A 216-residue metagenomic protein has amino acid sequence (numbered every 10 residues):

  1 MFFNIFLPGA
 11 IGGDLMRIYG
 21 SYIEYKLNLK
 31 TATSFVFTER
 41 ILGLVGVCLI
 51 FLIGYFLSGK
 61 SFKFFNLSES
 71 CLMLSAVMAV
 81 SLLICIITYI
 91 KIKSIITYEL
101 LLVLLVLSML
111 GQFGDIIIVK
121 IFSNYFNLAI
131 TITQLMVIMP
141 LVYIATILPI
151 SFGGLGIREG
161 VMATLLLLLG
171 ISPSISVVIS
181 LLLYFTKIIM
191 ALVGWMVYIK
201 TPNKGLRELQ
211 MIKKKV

Functional and structural regions predicted by a protein language model:
M1, I5-I11, R40-L52: Mid-bilayer segments of alpha-helical transmembrane spans in multi-pass integral membrane proteins that mediate
G9-I18, I147-M162: Transmembrane helix boundary and interhelical junction motifs in multipass membrane proteins
G13-D14, K26-I41, I171-L182: Membrane-interface alpha-helices at helix entry/exit sites of multi-pass transporters
M16-G20, K30-V36, G46, F152: Hydrophobic alpha-helical membrane segments of integral membrane proteins
I18-E24, L166-L168: Helix-loop junctions at the membrane interface of multi-pass solute transporters
Y19, K120-N124, A163-T164: Transmembrane alpha-helix boundary and packing residues in multipass membrane permease domains and related
F37, V161-T164: Short amphipathic alpha-helical face segments that pack within enzyme cores and frequently flank/anchor catalytic
V47-C48, G54-I150, I157, I171-L181 (+1 more regions): Predominantly cytoplasmic-facing regulatory/coupling regions of multi-pass membrane proteins
